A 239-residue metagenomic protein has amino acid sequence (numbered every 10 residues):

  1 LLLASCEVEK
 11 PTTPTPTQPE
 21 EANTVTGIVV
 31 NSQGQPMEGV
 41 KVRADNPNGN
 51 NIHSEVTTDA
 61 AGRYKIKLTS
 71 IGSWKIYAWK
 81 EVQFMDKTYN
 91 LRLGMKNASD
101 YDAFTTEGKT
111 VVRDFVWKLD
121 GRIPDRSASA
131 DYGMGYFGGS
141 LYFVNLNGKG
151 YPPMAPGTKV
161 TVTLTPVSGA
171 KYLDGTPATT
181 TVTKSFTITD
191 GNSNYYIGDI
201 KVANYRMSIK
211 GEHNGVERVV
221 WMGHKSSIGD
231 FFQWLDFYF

Functional and structural regions predicted by a protein language model:
L1-A4: Sec-dependent bacterial lipoprotein signal peptides
C6-T24, I28, Q35-F239: Long luminal/extracellular ectodomains of secretory-pathway precursor proteins
